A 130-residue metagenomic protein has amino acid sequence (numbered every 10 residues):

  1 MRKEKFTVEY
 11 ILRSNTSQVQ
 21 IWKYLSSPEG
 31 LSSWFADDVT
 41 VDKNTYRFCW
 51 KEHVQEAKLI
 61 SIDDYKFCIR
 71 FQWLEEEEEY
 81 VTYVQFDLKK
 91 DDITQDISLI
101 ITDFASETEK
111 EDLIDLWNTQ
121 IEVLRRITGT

Functional and structural regions predicted by a protein language model:
M1-T40: Hydrophobic ligand-binding cavity/cleft-lining segments
F6-E9, V19-Q20, D96-A105, G129: Short, charged low-complexity linear motifs
I21-W22, L31, Y46, L59 (+3 more regions): Hydrophobic pocket/interface hotspot
T40-R47: Short coil-to-beta transition motif at edge beta-strands of beta-rich domains
C49-T94, S98, T102-S106: Hydrophobic-ligand binding "helix-grip"
T102-T130: A conserved amphipathic terminal alpha-helix motif
